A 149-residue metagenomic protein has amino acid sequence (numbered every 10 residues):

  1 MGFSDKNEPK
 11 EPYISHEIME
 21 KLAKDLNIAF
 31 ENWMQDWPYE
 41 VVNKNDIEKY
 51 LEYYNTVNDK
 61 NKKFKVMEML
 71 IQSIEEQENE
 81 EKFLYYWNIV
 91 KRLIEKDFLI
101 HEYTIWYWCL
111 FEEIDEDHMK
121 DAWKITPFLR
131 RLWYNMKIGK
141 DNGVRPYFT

Functional and structural regions predicted by a protein language model:
M1-G2, F148: Defense-system signaling and execution modules centered on TIR/cGAS-STING-like, death/scaffold domains and their
G2-D5, P9-K10, E17-K96, T104-D115: Alpha-helical solenoid scaffolds in large eukaryotic transport, assembly, and signaling factors
P9-P12, P38, P127, P146: Proline-rich intrinsically disordered, low-complexity coils
L84-T149: Amphipathic alpha-helical binding modules
